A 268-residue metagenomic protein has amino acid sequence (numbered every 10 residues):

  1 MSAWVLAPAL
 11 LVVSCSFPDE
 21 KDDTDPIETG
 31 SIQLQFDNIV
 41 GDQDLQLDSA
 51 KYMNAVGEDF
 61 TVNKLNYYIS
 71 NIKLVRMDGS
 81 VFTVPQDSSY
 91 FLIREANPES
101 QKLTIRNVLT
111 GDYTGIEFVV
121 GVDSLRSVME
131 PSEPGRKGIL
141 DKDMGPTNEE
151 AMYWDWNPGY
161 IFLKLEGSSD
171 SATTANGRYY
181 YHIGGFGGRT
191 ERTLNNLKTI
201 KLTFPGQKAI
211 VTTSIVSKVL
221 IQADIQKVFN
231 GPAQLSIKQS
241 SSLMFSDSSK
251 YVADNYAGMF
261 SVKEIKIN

Functional and structural regions predicted by a protein language model:
M1-V5: Bacterial N-terminal signal peptides that target proteins for export
V12-S14: C-terminal motif of bacterial Sec signal peptides marking the signal peptidase cleavage site
F17-N268: A short, solvent-exposed, low-complexity linear motif enriched for acidic/polar residues with Pro/Gly/Ser/Thr
